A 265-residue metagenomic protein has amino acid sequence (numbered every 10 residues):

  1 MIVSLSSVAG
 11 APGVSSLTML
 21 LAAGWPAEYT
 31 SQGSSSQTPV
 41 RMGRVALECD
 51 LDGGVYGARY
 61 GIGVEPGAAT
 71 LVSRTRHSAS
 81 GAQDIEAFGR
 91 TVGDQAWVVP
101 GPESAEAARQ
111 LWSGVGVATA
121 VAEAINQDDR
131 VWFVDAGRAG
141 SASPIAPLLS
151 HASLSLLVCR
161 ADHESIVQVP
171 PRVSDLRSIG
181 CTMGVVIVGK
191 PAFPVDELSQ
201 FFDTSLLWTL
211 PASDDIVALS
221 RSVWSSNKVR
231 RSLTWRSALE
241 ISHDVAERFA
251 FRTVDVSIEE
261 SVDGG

Functional and structural regions predicted by a protein language model:
M1-R44: Walker A (P-loop) phosphate-binding motif
M1-V3, M42-A46, A96, W132 (+4 more regions): Hydrophobic beta-strand segments of well-ordered beta-sheets in folded domains
S6-A9, S36-N126, I216-S222: P-loop/Walker-type NTP enzyme "switch/lid" segment
G10, G54, G67-T70, A142-S143 (+2 more regions): Serine-centered coil/turn micro-motif
G13-V14, R109-Q110, E164-Q168: Secondary-structure boundary/capping motif
A23, A27, T119-E123, S174 (+2 more regions): Surface-exposed alpha-helical segments enriched in charged/polar residues
A120-V121, N126-A212, A218: Conserved catalytic-core segment of NTP-binding enzymes
S178-G265: C-terminal lobe/tail of nucleotide-utilizing enzymes
